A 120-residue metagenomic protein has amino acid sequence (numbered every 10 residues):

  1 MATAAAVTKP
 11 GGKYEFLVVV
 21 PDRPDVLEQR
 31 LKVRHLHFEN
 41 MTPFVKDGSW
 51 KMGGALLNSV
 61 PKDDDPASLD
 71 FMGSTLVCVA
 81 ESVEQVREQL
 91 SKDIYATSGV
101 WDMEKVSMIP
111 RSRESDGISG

Functional and structural regions predicted by a protein language model:
A2-G120: Conserved, structured core segments of small domains
